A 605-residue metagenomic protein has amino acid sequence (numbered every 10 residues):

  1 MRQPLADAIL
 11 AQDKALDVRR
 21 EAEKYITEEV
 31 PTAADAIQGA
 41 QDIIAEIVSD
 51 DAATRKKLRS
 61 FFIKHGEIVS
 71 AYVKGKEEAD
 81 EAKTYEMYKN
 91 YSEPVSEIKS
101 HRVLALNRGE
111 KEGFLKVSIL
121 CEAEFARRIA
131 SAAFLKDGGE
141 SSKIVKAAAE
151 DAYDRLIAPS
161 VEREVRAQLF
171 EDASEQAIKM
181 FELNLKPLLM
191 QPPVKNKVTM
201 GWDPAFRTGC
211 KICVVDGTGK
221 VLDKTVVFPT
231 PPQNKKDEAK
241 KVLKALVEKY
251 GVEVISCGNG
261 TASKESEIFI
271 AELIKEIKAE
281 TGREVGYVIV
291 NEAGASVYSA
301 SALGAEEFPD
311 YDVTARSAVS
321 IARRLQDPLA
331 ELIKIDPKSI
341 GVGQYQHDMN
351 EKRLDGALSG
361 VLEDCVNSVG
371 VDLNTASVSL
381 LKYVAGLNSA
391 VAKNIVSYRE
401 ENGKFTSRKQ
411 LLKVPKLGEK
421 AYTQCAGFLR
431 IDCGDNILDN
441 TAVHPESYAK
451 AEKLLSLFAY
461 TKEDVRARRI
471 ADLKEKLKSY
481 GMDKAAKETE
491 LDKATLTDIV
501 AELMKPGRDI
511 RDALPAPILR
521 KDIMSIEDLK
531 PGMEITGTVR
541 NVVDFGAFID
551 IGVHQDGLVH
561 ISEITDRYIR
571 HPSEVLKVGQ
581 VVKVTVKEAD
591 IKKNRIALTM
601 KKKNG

Functional and structural regions predicted by a protein language model:
R2-G201, R207-D310, A318: Duplex nucleic acid-engaging cores and interfaces of nucleic-acid transaction enzymes
R2-P31, S368-A513, R520, F548-I551 (+1 more regions): Accessory alpha-helical DNA-binding modules that contact the DNA backbone or grooves
V288, G294-A295, S299-V369, N374: Long, charge-rich intrinsically disordered scaffolds of nucleic-acid metabolism proteins
K530-D544, V582-T585: Structural detector for short beta-strands of small beta-barrel domains
D544-I549, D556, N594-I596: Short aromatic-glycine-enriched beta-strand elements
I549-T565: OB-fold (S1/OB) nucleic-acid-binding surfaces
I569-K583: Short nucleic-acid-contacting surface segments enriched for D/E, G, S/T with interspersed K/R
K592-G605: OB-fold/S1-family single-stranded nucleic acid-binding modules
